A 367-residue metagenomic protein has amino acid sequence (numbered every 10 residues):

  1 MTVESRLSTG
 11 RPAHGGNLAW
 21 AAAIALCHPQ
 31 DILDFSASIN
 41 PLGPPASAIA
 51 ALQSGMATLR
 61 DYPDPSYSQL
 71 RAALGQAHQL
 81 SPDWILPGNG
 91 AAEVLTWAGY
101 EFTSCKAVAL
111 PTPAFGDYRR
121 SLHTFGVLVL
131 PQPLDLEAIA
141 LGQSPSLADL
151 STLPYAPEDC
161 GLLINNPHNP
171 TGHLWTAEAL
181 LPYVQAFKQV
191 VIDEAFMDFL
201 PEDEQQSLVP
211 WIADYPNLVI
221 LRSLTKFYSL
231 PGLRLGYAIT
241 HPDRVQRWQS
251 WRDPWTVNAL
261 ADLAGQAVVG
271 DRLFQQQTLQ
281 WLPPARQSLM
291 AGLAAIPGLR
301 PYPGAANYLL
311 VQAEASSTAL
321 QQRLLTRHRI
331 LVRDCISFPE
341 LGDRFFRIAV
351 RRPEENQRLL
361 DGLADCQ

Functional and structural regions predicted by a protein language model:
M1-D61, S144, E158: N-terminal "arm"/small-domain region of PLP-dependent enzymes with the aminotransferase-like
P45, S66, N217-A295, L299-Y302: PLP-dependent aminotransferase class I/II
A46, S316-R323, E354-R358: Short, conserved charged micro-motifs
P63, Q69-A107, F125: Phosphate-binding glycine-rich loop
E101-H123, L128, D135: Conserved PLP-anchoring active-site segment centered on the Schiff-base-forming lysine
L130, D135-E202, L310: Active-site phosphate-binding strand-loop segment of PLP-dependent enzymes
P283, L293-H328: Conserved PLP-binding catalytic core of the aspartate aminotransferase-like
T326-R327, S337-Q367: PLP-dependent enzyme catalytic core of the Aspartate aminotransferase-like
